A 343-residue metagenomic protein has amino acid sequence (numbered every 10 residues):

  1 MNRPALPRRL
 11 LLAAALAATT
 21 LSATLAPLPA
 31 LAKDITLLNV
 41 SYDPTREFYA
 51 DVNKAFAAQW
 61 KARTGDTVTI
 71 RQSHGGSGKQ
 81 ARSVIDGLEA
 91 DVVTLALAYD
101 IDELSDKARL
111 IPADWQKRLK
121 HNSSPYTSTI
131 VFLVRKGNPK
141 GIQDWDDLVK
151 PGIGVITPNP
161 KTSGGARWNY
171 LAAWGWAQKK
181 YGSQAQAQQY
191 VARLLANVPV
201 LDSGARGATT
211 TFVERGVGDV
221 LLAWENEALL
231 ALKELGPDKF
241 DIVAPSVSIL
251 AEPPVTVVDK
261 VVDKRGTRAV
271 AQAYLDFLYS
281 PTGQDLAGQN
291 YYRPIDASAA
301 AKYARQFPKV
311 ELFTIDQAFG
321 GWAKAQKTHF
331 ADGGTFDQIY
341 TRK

Functional and structural regions predicted by a protein language model:
N2-A14, L25: Twin-arginine (Tat) signal peptide motif
A32-T162, D337-R342: N-terminal segment of the mature folded domain
V40-Y42, V134-K136, G154-K180, L195-V198 (+1 more regions): Short beta-strand->loop
T129-N138, E252-A269, L286-N290: A bilobed periplasmic-binding-protein/Venus flytrap-type ligand-binding module shared by bacterial periplasmic
G137-Q143, T162, G175-S183, V261-A269: Short helix-loop capping/hinge motifs at secondary-structure junctions, enriched in acidic/polar residues
K180-S246: Ligand-binding pocket segment of bilobal, Venus flytrap-like solute-binding proteins
V262-K343: Extracellular/periplasmic juxtamembrane helices and adjacent flexible linkers that interface with membrane partners
